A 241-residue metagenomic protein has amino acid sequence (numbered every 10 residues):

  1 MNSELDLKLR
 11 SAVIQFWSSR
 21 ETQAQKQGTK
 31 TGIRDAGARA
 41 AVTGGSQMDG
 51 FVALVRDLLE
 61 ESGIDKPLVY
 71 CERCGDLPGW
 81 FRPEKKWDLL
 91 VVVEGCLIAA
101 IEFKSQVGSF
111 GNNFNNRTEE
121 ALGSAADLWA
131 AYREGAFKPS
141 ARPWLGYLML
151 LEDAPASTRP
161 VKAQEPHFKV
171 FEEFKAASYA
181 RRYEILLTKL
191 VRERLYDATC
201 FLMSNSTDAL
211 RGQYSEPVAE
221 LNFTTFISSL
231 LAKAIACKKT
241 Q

Functional and structural regions predicted by a protein language model:
M1-C71, L77, Q241: Interdomain/boundary linker segments immediately adjacent to catalytic/signaling cores
M1-Q23, K175-Q241: Charged, low-complexity C-terminal accessory regions
G44-V52, R82, N113, R117-E120: Phosphate/oxyanion-binding active-site loops and adjacent basic polyanion-contact surfaces
D57-K66, V92-L97, A130-K138: Secondary-structure boundary elements
L68-E94: Active-site metal-binding core of divalent-cation-utilizing nuclease and nuclease-like domains
D76, K104-N116: Short helix/strand-bridging catalytic loops that position acidic/His residues to coordinate divalent metals and engage
L89-V91, I98-S105, A121: Conserved catalytic cores of phosphodiester-cleaving nucleases, focusing on short active-site segments
G111-P217: Acidic, metal/cofactor-coordinating or nucleic-acid-engaging core segments within structured domains
